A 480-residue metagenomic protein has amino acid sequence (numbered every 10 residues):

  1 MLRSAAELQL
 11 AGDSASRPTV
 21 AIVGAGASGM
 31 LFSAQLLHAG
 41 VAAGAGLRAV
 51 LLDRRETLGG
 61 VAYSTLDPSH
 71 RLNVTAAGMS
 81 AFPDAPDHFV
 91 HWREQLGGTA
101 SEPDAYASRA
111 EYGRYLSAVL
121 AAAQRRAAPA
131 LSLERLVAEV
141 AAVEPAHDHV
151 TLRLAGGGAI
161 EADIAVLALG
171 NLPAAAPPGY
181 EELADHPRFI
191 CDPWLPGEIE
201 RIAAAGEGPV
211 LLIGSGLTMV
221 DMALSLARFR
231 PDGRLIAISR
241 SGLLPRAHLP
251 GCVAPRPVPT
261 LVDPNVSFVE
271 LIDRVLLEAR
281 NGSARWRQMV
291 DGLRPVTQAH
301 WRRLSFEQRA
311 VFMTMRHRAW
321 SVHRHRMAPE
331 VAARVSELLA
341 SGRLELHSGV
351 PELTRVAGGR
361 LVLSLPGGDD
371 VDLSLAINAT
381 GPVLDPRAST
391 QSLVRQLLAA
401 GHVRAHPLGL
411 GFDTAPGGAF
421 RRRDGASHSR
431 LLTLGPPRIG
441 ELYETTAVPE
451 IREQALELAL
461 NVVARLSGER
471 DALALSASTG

Functional and structural regions predicted by a protein language model:
L2-E56, V61, T99-V266, I272-G468 (+1 more regions): Flavin (primarily FAD) cofactor-binding/catalytic cores of flavoenzymes
D53-G98: Redox-cofactor-proximal catalytic regions of oxidoreductases
